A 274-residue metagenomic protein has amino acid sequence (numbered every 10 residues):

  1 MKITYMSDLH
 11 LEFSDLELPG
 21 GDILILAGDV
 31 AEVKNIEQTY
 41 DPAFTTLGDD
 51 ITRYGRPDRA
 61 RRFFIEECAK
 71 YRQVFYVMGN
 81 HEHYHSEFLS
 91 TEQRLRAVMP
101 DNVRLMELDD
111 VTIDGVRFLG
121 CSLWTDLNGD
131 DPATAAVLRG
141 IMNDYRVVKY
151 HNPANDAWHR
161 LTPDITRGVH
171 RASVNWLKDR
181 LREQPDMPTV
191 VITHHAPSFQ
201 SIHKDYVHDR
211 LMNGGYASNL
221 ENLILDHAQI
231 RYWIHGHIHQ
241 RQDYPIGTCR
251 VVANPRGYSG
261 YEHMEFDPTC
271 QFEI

Functional and structural regions predicted by a protein language model:
M1-T4, D110-G120, P188, P245-R250: Beta-strand-turn-beta hairpins that frame and shape the catalytic cleft of phosphate-ester-processing enzymes
M1-Y76, E82-S90, H159, P163: N-terminal active-site segment of His-dependent metallophosphoesterases
Y5-S7, L24-D29, T46-D50, F75-N80 (+4 more regions): Active-site neighborhood of phospho(di)ester-bond hydrolases with catalytic His/Asp-centered motifs
H10-S14, A31-I36, H81-T91, D110-T112 (+4 more regions): Active-site environment of divalent metal-dependent phosphoester hydrolases
L18-G20, I65-Y71, Q184, I224-Q229 (+1 more regions): Short, conserved loop/helix-junction motifs that constitute active-site signature segments in enzyme catalytic cores
Q73-N143: A basic- and aromatic-enriched beta-loop-alpha substructure that forms the phosphate/nucleotide- and DNA/RNA-contacting
L119-V190, H195-V207: Active-site-proximal loop/helix segment associated with metal-binding centers of metalloenzymes
H203-K204, H208-Y232, I238-I274: Binuclear metal-dependent phosphoesterase catalytic core
